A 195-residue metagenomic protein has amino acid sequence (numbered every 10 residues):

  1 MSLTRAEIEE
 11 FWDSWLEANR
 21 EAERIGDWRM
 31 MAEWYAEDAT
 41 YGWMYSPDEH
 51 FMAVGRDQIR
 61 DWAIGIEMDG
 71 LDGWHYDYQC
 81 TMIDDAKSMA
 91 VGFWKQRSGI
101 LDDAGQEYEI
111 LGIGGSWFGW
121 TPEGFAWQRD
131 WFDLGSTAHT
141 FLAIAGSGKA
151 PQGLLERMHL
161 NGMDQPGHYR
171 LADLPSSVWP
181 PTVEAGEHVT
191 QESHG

Functional and structural regions predicted by a protein language model:
M1-E37, G162-G195: Short, low-complexity N-terminal intrinsically disordered segments enriched in polar/charged residues
R5, E9, W28-F93, V189: A solvent-exposed, acidic/Ser-Thr-rich amphipathic alpha-helical stretch
Y35-A36, W94-S98, W131-F132: Short beta-strand segments enriched in hydrophobic/aromatic residues within well-folded beta-rich domains
H50, G99-L101, L134-H139: A short local loop/turn or secondary-structure capping micro-motif enriched for an aromatic residue
D84-A86, A126-W127, S136-A145, H159-G167 (+1 more regions): A general structural signal for short secondary-structure boundary/capping elements
A90, L111, P166-Y169: C-terminal halves and exits of single transmembrane alpha-helices
F93-P122: Exposed beta-sheet edge and beta->alpha loop/turn motif
L111-H159: Short beta-strand edge/turn micro-motifs at domain boundaries
